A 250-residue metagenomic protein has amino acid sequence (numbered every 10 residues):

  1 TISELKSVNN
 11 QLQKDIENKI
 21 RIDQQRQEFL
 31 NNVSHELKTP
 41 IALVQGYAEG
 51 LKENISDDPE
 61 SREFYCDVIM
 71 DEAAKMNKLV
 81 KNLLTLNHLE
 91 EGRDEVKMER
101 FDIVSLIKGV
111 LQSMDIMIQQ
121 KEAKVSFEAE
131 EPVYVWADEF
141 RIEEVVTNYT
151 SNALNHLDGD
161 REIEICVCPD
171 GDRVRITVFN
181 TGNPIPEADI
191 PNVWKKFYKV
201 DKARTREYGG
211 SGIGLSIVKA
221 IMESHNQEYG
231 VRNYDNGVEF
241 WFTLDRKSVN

Functional and structural regions predicted by a protein language model:
T1-Q25: Conserved signal-transmission helix
K52-E60: Short acidic helix/loop segment immediately C-terminal to the autophosphorylated histidine in two-component histidine
D71-N77: Short alpha-helical segment of the dimerization/phosphotransfer core of two-component systems
E91-V96, Y134-A137: Conserved micro-motifs of the catalytic ATP-binding
K97-D102, Q119, K124-V133: Conserved catalytic submotifs in the C-terminal HATPase_c
I185-K199: Short conserved segment of the HATPase_c
N226-Q227: Conserved glycine-rich
